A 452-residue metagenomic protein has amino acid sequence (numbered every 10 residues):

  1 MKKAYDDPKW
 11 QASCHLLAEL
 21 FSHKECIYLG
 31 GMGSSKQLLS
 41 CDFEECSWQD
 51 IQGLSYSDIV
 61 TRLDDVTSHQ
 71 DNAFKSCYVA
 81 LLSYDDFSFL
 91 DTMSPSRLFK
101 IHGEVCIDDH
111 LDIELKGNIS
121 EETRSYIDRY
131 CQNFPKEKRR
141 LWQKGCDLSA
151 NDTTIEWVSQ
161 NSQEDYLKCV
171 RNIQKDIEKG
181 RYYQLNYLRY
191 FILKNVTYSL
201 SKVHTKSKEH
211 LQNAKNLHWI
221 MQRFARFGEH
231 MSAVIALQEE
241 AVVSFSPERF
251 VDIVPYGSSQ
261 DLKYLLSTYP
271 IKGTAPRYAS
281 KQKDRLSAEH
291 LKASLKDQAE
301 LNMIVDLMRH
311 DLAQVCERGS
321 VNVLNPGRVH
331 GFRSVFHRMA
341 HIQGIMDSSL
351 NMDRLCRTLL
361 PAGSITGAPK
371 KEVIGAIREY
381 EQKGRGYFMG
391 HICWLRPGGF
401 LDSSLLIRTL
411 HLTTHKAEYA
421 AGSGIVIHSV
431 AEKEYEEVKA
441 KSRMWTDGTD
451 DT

Functional and structural regions predicted by a protein language model:
M1-T452: Extended alpha-helical targeting/anchoring segments, especially N-terminal organellar/secretory targeting helices
